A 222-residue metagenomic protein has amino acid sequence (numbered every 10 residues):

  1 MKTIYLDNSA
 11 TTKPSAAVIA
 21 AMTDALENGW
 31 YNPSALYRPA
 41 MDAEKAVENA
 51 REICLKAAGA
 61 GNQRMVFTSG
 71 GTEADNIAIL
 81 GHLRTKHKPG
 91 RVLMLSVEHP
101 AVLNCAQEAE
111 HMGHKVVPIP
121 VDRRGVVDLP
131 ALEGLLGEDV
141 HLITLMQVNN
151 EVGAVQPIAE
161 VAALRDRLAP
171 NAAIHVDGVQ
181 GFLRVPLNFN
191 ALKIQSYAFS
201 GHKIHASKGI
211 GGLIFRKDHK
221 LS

Functional and structural regions predicted by a protein language model:
M1-S222: Pyridoxal 5′-phosphate
